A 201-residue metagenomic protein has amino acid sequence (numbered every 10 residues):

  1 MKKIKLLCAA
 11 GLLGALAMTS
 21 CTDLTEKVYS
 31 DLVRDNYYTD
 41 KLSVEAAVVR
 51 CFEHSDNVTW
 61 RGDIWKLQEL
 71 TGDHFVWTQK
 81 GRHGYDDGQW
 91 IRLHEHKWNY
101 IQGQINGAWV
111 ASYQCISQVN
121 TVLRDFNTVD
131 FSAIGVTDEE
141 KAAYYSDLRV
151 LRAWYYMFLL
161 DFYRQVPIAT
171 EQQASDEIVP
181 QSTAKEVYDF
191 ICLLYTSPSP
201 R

Functional and structural regions predicted by a protein language model:
M1-Y29: Bacterial Sec-dependent N-terminal signal peptides
C21-G72, K185: Membrane-proximal, proline-rich intrinsically disordered regions
T25-K27, L160-E171: Short, well-structured active-site flanking segments
E45, E53-T59, H83-Y163, E177-D189 (+1 more regions): Conserved, well-structured interaction surfaces
G62-T78, R82, L160, P167: Short, solvent-exposed turn/loop segments enriched in Gly/Ser/Thr/Pro and often Arg
D63-I64, S132-G135, I168-E171: Short, hydrophobic secondary-structure boundary micro-motifs
Q172-D176: Short edge-strand/loop segments of extracellular domains
Y195-R201: Conserved small/polar residues in nucleotide/adenosyl-binding loops
